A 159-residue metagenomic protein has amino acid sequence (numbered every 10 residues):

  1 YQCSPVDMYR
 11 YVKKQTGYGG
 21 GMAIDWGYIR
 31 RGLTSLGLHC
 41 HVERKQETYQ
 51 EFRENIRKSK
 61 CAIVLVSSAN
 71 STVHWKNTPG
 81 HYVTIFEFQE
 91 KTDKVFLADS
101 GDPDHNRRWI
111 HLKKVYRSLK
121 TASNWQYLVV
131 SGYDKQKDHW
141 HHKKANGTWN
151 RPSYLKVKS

Functional and structural regions predicted by a protein language model:
Y1, G20-L33: Active-site nucleophilic cysteine motif
Y1-G19, S159: Active-site nucleophile-adjacent alpha helix/oxyanion-hole segment immediately C-terminal to the catalytic cysteine
Q2-P5, W26, Y49, L112: Alpha-helix initiation and N-capping motif
K14-G21, L38-E43: Second-shell loop/turn segments in exported
T16, G21, R57, K76-N77 (+1 more regions): Noncatalytic regulatory segments and standalone regulatory/sensor domains
R30-N55: Helix-adjacent hinge/juxtasegments
Q46-D102: Active-site-adjacent substructure of cysteine-protease-like catalytic cores
